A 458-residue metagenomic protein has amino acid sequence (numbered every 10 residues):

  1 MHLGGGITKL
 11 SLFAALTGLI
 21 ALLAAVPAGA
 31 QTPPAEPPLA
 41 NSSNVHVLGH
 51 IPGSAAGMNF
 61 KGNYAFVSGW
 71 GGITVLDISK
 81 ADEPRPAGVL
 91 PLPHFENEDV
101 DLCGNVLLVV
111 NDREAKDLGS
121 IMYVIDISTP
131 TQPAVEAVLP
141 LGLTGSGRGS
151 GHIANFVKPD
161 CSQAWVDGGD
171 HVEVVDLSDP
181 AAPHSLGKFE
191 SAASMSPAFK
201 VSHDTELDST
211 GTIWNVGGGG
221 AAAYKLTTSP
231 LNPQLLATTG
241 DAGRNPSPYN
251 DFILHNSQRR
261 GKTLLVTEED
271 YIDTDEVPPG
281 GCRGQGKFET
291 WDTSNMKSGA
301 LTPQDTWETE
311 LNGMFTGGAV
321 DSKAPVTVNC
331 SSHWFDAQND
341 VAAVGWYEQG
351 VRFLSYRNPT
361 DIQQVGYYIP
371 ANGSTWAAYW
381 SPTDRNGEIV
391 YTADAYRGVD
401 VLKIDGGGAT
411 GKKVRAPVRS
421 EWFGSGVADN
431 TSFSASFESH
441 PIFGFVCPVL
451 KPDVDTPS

Functional and structural regions predicted by a protein language model:
M1-A15: Bacterial N-terminal signal peptides that target proteins for export
H2, L23-V26, P52: Intrinsically disordered low-complexity regions specifically enriched for long asparagine
S11-A25: Bacterial N-terminal signal peptides
L16, G29-S458: Feature marking well-ordered beta-strand scaffolds used for ligand recognition
